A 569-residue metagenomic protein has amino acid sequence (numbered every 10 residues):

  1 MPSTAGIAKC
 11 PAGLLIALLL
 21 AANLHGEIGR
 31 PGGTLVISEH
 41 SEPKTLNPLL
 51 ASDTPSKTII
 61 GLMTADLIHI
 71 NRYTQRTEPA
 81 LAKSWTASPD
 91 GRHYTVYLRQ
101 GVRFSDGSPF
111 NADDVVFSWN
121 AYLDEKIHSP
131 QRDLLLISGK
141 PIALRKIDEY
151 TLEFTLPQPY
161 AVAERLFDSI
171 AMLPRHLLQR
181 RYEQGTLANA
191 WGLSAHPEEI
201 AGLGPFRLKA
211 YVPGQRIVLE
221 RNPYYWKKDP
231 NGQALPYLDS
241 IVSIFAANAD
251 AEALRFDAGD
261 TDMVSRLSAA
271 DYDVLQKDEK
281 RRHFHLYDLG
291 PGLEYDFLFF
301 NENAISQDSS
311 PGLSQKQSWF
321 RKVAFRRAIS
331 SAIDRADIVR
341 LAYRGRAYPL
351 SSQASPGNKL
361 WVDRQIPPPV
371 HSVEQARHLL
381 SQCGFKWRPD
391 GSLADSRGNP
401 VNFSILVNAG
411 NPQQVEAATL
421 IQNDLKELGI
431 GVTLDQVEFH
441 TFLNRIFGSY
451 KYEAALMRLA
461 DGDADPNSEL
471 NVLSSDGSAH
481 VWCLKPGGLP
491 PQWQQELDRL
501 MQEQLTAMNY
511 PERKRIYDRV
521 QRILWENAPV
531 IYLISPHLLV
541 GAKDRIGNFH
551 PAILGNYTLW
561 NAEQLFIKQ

Functional and structural regions predicted by a protein language model:
M1-G13: Bacterial N-terminal signal peptides that target proteins for export
P11-N23: Bacterial N-terminal signal peptides
H25-I28, Y73, T86, H93 (+9 more regions): Extracytoplasmic/periplasmic ligand-capture domains
I28-S41: Short N-terminal segments immediately surrounding and downstream of signal-peptide cleavage
S38-P89, N120, I127, A201-L203: N-terminal lobe/hinge region of extracytoplasmic solute-binding protein
S41-K57, L81, S108, P130-D133 (+5 more regions): A structural "hinge/loop" feature
Y97, R132-Q184, A210-V212: Surface-exposed binding/hinge segments that line and control ligand-binding clefts or catalytic entry sites
L533: Active-site-proximal polar cores
